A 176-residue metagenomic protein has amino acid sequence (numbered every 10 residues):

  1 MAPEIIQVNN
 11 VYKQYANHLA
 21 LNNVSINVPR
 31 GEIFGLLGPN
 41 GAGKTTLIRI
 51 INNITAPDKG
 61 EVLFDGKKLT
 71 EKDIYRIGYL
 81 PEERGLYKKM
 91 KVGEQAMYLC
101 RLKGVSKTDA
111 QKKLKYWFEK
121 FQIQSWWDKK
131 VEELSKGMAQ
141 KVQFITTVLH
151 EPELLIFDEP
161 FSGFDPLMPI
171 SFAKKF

Functional and structural regions predicted by a protein language model:
N52: Helix-to-loop junction immediately C-terminal to a conserved catalytic motif
K59-Y75: Conserved ABC transporter NBD signature motif
M97, R101, D109-W126: Conserved ABC ATPase "signature" region
K130-G137: Conserved ABC ATPase signature
F144: Hydrophobic anchor residue at the start of the ABC signature
L155-E159, F164: Catalytic Walker B motif of ABC-type/P-loop ATPase nucleotide-binding domains
